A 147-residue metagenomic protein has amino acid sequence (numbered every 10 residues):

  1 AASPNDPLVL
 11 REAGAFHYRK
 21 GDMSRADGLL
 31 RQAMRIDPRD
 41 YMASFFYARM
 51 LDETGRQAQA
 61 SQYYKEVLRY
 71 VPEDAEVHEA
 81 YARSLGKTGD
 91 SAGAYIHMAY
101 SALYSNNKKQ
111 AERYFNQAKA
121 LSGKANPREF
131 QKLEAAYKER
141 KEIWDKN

Functional and structural regions predicted by a protein language model:
V9, A43, V77, A94 (+1 more regions): TPR alpha-solenoid repeat register
E12, F46-Y47, A80-Y81, H97 (+3 more regions): Canonical tetratricopeptide repeat
Q32-A33, E66-V67, S101, Q117-A118: Canonical positions in the second alpha-helix
Y104-N147: Terminal, low-structured helical/coil segments at or just beyond the last alpha-helical repeat
